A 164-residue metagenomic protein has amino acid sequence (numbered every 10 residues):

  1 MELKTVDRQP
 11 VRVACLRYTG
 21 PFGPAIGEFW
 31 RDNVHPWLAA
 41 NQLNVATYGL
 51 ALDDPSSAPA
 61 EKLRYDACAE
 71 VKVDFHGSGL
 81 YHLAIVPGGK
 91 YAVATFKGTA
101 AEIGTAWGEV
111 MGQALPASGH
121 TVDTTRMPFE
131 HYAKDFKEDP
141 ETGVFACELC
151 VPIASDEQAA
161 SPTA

Functional and structural regions predicted by a protein language model:
M1-A164: A solvent-exposed interaction/effector surface
